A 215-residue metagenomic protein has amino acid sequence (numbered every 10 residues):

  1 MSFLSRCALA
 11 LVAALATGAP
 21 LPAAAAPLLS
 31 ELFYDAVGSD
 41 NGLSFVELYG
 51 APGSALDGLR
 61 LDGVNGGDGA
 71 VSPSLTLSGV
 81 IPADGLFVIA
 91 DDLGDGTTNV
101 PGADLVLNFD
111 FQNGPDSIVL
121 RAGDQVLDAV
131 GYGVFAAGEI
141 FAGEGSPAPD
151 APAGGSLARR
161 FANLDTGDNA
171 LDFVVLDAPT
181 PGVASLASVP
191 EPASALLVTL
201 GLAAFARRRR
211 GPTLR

Functional and structural regions predicted by a protein language model:
M1-L9, R210: Bacterial N-terminal signal peptides that target proteins for export
A8-G18: Bacterial N-terminal signal peptides
G18-A24: Bacterial Sec-dependent signal peptides at the C-terminal "C-region" and cleavage site
A24-G154, R160-A162, G167-N169: Activation on beta-sandwich/Ig-like modules and their edge loops
L164, P190, R215: Single, functionally critical "micro-switch" positions that shape active/binding sites and transmembrane helices
T166-S188: A recurrent domain-boundary module in secreted/ectodomain proteins
P190-R207: A short, hydrophobic C-terminal helix/tail in secreted or cell-surface proteins
F205-R215: C-terminal membrane-anchoring or membrane-association module
